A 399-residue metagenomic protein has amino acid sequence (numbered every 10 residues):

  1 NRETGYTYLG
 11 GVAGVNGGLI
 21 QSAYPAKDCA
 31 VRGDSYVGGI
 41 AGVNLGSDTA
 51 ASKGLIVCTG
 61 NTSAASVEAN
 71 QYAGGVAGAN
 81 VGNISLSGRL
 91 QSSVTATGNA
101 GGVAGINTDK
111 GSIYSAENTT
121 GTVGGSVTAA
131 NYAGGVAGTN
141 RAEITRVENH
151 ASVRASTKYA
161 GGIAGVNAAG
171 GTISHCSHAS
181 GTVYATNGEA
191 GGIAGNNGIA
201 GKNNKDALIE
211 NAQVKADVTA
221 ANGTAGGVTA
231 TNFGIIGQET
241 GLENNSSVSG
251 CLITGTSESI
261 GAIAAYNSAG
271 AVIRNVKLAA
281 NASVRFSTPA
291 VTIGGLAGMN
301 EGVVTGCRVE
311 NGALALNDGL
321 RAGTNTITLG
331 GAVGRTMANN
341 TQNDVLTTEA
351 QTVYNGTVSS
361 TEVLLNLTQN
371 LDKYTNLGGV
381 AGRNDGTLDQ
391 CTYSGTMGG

Functional and structural regions predicted by a protein language model:
N1-G399: Predominantly extracellular/luminal carbohydrate-interaction, adhesion, and secreted-enzyme modules that are
